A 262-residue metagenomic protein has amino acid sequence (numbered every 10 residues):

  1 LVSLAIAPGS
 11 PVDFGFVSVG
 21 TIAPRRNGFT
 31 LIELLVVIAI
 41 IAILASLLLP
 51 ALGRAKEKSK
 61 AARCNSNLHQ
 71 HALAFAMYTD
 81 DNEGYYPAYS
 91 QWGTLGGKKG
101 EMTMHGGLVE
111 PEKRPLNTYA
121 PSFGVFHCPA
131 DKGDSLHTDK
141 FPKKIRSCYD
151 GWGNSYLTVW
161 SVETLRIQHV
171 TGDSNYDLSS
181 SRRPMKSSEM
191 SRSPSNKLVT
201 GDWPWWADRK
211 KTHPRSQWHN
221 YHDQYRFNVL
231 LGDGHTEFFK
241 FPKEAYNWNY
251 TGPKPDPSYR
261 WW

Functional and structural regions predicted by a protein language model:
L1-L31: N-terminal leader/signal peptides at the extreme start of proteins
V2, V12, F29-E33, A42-P50 (+5 more regions): Intrinsic-disorder/low-complexity peptide segments enriched for small residues
S3, D13, S18-G20, V37-I38 (+2 more regions): N-terminal non-cleavable signal-anchor helices
S3-I6, V19, A45, N82 (+2 more regions): Residue-level detector of alpha-helical hydrophobic segments embedded in or interacting with membranes
I6-P8, P24, S46, N154-Y156 (+1 more regions): Intrinsic disorder/low-complexity segments
G20-T21, G53, S122, R192: Coiled-coil-like amphipathic alpha-helices with heptad-repeat character
R26-S66: Amphipathic alpha-helical segments typified by the pilin-like N-terminal helix that continues immediately C-terminal
A62-W262: Short, well-structured segments within or immediately adjacent to enzyme catalytic domains that line ligand-binding
